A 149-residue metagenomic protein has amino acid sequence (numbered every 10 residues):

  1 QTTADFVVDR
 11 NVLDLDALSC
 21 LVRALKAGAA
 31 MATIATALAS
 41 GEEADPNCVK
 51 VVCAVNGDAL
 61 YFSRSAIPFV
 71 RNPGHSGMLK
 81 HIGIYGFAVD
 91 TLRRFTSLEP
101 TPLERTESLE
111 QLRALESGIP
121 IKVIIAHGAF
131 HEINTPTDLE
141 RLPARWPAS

Functional and structural regions predicted by a protein language model:
Q1-V12: Short beta-strand-to-loop acidic/aromatic patch adjacent to the donor-nucleotide binding site
V8-R10, S40-G41, H131: Alpha-helix N-cap/loop-to-helix initiation residues
V12, A17-L18, V22, A29-A32 (+4 more regions): Structured catalytic cores of enzymes that bind and process phosphorylated ligands/cofactors
L13-T101: Conserved core of the sugar-phosphate nucleotidyltransferase
S76-S149: Conserved alpha/beta core of the MobA/IspD/sugar-nucleotide pyrophosphorylase nucleotidyltransferase superfamily
